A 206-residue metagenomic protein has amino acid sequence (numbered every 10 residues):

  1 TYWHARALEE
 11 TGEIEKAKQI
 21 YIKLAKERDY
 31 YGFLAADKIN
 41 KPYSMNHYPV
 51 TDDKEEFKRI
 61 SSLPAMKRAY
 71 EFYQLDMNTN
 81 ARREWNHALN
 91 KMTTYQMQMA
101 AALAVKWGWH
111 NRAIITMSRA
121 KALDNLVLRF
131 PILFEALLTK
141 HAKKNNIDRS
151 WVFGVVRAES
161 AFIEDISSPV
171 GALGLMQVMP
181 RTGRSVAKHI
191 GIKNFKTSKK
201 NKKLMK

Functional and structural regions predicted by a protein language model:
T1, N40-K41: Alpha-helical scaffold segments
H4-A7, T11-K23, F33-K38, R68 (+1 more regions): Catalytic glycan-binding domains that act on GlcNAc-containing polysaccharides
E27, E56-F57, A88: Structural signature of alpha-solenoid helical repeat scaffolds
P42, S61-P64, N111: Acidic, proline-/serine-/threonine-rich low-complexity intrinsically disordered segments
V50-L63, L126-R129: TPR-adjacent "capping" and linker segments in tetratricopeptide-repeat scaffold/adaptor proteins
M77: Carbohydrate-active enzyme catalytic cores, enriched for enzymes that act on polyanionic acidic polysaccharides
